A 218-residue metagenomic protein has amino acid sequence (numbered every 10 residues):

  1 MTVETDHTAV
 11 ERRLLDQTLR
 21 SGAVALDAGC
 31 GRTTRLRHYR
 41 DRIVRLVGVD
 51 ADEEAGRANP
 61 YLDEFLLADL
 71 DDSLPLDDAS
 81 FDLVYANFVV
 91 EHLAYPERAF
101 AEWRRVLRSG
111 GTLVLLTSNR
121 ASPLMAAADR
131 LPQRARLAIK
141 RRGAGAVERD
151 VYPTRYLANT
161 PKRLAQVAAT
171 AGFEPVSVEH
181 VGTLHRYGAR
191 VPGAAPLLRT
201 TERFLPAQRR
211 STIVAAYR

Functional and structural regions predicted by a protein language model:
T5-G22: Conserved alpha-helix/loop element of class I SAM-dependent methyltransferases that forms part of the SAM/SAH-binding
G22-G31: Conserved class I S-adenosyl-L-methionine
G31-D72: Class I SAM-dependent methyltransferase SAM/SAH-binding core
S73-D78: Short conserved loop adjoining the S-adenosyl-L-methionine
Y85: A conserved beta-strand element that flanks and buttresses the S-adenosyl-L-methionine
F88-H92: Short catalytic micro-motifs in class I SAM-dependent methyltransferases
L93-E102: A short, conserved alpha-helix within the catalytic core of class I
E97-R98, T112-A216: S-adenosyl-L-methionine-dependent methyltransferase catalytic module, highlighting the catalytic core
